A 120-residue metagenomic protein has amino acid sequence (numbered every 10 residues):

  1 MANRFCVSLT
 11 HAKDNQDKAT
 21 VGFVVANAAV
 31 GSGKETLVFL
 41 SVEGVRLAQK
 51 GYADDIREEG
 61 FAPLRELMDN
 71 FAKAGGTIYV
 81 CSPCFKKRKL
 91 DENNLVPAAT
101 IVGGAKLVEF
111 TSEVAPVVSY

Functional and structural regions predicted by a protein language model:
A2-C6: Extreme N-terminal starter segment of soluble prokaryotic enzymes
V7-T20, Y52: Short, glycine-rich nucleotide/cofactor-binding loops
A19-K34, V38: Histidine-anchored nucleotide/phosphate-binding helix
V30, A72, T111-S112: Anion (oxyanion) recognition and catalysis
T36-S41, I78-S82: Short internal beta-strands
G44-E58: N-terminal beta-loop-helix "entrance" segment that forms/cooperates in small-molecule cofactor or anionic ligand
D55-S82: A glycine-rich helix N-cap at a beta->alpha junction
K87-E113, V117-S119: C-terminal structural segments of small proteins and small subunits
